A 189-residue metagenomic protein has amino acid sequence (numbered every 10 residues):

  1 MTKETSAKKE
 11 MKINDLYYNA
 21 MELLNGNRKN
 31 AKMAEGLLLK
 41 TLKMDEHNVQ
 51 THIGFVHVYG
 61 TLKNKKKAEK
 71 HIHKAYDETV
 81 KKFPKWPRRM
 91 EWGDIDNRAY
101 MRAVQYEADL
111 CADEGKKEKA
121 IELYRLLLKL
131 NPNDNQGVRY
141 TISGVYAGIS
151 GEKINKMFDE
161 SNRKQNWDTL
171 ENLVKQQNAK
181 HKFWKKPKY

Functional and structural regions predicted by a protein language model:
E4-S6, A75-D96: Flexible helix-coil transition and linker loops at the boundaries of alpha-helical arrays
K9-M44, Y106-D109, D113: Alpha-helical segment of the N-proximal tetratricopeptide repeat
E10-M11, K65, I95-L110, G144-W167: Alpha-helical linker/edge segments of TPR/alpha-solenoid repeat scaffolds and analogous pre-/post-domain helices
K12, H47-Q50, K82, K117 (+1 more regions): Residue-level recognition of tetratricopeptide repeat
A20-E22, V56, A108, R125 (+1 more regions): Conserved small-residue packing positions in alpha-helical repeats and bundles
K40-T41, A75, L127: Canonical positions in the second alpha-helix
T51, K85, A103, G137-V138: TPR alpha-solenoid repeat register
